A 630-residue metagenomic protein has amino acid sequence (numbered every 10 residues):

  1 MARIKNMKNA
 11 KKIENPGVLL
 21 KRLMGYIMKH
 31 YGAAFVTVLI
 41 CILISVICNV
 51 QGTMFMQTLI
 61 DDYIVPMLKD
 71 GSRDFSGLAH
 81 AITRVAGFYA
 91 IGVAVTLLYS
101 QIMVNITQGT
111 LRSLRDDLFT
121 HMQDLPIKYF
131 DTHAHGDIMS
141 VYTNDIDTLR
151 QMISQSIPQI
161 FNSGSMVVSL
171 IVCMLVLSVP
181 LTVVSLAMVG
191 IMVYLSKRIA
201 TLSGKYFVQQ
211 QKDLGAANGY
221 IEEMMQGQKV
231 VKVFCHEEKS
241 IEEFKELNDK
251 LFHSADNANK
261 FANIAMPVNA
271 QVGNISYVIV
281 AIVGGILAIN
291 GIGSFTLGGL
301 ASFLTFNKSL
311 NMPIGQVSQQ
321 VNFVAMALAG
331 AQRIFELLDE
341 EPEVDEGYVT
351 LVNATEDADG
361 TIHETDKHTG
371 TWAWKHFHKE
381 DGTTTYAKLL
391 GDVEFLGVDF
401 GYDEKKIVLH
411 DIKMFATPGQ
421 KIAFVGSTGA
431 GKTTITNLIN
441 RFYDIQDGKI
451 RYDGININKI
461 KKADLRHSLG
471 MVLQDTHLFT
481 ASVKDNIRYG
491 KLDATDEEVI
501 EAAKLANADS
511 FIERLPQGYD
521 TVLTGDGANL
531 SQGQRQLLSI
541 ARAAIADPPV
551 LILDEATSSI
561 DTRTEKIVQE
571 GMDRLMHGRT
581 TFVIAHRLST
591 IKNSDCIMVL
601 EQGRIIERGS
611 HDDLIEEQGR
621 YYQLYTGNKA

Functional and structural regions predicted by a protein language model:
M1-N49, I64-T83, Y99-M103, T107 (+9 more regions): Membrane-integrated ABC transporters
N9-G17, C48-D61, A79, G87-H135 (+12 more regions): Juxtamembrane helix-loop junctions of ABC transporter transmembrane domains
K21, V95, Y99, T107 (+3 more regions): Hydrophobic alpha-helical transmembrane segments of ABC transporter permease domains
K29, I127-K128, I146-I153, I157 (+7 more regions): An intracellular "coupling" helix at the cytosolic face of ABC transporter transmembrane type-1 domains
H30, A34-I47, F88, Q155-Q209 (+1 more regions): Transmembrane helices of ABC transporter permease
P66, C173-A187, N257, F261-Q332 (+3 more regions): Helix-loop-helix
G71, A354-A630: ABC-type nucleotide-binding domain
L118, M122, V231, I334 (+1 more regions): Helix-loop junctions and hydrophobic alpha-helical segments within the transmembrane domains of large membrane
